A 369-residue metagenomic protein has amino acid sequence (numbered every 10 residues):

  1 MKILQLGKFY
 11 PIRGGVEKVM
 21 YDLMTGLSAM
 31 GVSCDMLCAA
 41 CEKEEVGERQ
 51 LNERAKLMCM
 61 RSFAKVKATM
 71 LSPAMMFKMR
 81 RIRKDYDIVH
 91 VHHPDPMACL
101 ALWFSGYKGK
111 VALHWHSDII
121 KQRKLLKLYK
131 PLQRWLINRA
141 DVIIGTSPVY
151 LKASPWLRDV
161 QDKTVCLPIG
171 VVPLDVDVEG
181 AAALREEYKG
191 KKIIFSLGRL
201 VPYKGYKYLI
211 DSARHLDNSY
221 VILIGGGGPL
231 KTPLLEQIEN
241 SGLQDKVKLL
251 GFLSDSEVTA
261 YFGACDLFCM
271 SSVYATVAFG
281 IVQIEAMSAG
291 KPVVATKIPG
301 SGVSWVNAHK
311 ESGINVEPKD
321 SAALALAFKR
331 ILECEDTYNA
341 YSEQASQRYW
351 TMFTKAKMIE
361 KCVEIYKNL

Functional and structural regions predicted by a protein language model:
L4, A183-R214, L223: Conserved donor-binding/catalytic core segment of Leloir-type glycosyltransferases
C38, Q133-E179, L249: Donor nucleotide-sugar binding/catalytic pocket of nucleotide-sugar-dependent glycosyltransferases
V91-A98: Short His-centered aromatic/hydrophobic patch
I137, F252-L253, A260-C265: Short alpha-helical donor nucleotide-sugar binding micro-motif in glycosyltransferases
P233-L253: Nucleotide-activated donor-binding/catalytic signature segment of Leloir-type glycosyltransferases, i.e., the conserved
G263-A278, K291: Acidic donor-binding loop of glycosyltransferase active sites
S288, P292-K297: Short hydrophobic beta-strand element within catalytic cores of glycosyltransferases and related nucleotide-activated
A308-S321, K329-E335: Conserved acidic donor-binding segment of nucleotide-sugar-dependent glycosyltransferases
